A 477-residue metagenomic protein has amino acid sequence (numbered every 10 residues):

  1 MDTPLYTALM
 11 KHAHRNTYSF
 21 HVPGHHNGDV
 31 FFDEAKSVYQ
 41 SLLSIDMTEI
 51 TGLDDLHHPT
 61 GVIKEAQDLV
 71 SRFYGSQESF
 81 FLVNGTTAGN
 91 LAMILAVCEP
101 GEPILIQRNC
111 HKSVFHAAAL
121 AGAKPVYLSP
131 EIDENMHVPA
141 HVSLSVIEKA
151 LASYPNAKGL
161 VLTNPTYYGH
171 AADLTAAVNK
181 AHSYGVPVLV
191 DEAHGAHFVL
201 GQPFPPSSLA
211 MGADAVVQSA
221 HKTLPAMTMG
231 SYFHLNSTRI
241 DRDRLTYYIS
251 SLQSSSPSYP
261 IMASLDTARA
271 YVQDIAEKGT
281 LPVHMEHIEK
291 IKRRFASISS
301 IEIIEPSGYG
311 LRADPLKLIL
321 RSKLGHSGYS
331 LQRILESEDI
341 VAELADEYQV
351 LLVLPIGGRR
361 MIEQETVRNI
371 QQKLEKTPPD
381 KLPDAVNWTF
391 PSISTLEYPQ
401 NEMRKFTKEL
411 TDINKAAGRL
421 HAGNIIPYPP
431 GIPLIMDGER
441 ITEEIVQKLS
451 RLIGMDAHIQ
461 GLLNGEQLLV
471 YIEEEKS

Functional and structural regions predicted by a protein language model:
M1-T60: N-terminal "arm"/small-domain region of PLP-dependent enzymes with the aminotransferase-like
L43-G85: Conserved N-terminal alpha-helix of the aminotransferase class I/II PLP-enzyme fold
E78-I104, A117: Conserved beta-loop-alpha segment that forms the PLP phosphate-binding cup at the N-terminus of a helix
E102-L162: PLP-dependent aminotransferase-like
M136-H197: Active-site phosphate-binding strand-loop segment of PLP-dependent enzymes
L209-T246, Q253-S264: Active-site PLP attachment segment
R269-P306: Conserved PLP-dependent catalytic core of the aminotransferase class-I/II
A296-E444, K448-G461: Conserved C-terminal alpha-helix-loop-beta "cap" of PLP-dependent enzymes that closes/shapes the active-site mouth
